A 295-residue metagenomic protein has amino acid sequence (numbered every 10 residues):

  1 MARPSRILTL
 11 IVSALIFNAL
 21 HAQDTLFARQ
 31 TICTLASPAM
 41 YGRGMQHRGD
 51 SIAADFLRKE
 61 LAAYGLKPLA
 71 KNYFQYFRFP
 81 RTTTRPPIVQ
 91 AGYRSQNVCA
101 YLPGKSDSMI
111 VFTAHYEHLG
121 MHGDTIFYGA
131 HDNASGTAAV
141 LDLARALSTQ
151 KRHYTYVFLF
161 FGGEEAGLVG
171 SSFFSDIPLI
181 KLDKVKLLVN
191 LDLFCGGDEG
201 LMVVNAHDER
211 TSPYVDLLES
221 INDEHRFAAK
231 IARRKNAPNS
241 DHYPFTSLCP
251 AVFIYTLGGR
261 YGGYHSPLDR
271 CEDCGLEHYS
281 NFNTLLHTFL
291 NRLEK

Functional and structural regions predicted by a protein language model:
M1-T25: Bacterial Sec-dependent N-terminal signal peptides
F27-T34, R48-A63, N72, S135-D142 (+6 more regions): Extracytoplasmic/secreted proteins, especially bacterial periplasmic and envelope-associated proteins
C33-A36, V98-C99, M109-T113, V157-F160 (+4 more regions): Structural recognition of the beta-strand scaffold that forms the well-ordered cores of secreted hydrolase catalytic
P38-R48, P86-V89, D124-N133, F160-F161 (+3 more regions): Second-shell loop/turn segments in exported
A39-G42, L61, K67-P68, K105-S106 (+6 more regions): Solvent-exposed loop/turn segments at secondary-structure junctions within structured extracellular/periplasmic domains
R43-Y101: A non-catalytic alpha/beta surface segment that caps or lines the substrate-entry region of metallo-dependent hydrolase
R94-Q96, G120-P213, L217, P238: Acidic/histidine-rich catalytic neighborhood of metal-dependent amide-processing enzymes
E199-K295: Active-site-adjacent substrate-binding region of metalloamidase/peptidase-like peptide-processing proteins
